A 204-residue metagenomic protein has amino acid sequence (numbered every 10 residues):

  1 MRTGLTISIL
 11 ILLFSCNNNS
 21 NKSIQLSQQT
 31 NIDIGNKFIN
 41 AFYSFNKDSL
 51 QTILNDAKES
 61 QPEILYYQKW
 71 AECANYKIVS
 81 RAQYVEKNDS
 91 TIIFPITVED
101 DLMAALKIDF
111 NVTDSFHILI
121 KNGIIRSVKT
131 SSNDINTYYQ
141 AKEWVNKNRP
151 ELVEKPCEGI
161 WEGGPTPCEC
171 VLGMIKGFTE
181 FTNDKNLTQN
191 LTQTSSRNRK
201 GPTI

Functional and structural regions predicted by a protein language model:
G4-F14: Sec-dependent N-terminal signal peptides
C16-N40, S44, N198-T203: Short, low-complexity N-terminal intrinsically disordered segments enriched in polar/charged residues
Q28-I32, S60, V171: Solvent-exposed, acidic/flexible segments
F38-E59: Short, well-ordered alpha-helical segments enriched in acidic and aromatic residues
Q68-H117, Q193-I204: Surface-exposed, charged secondary-structure patches
P95-K155: Exposed beta-sheet edge and beta->alpha loop/turn motif
V128-I204: Low-complexity, intrinsically disordered terminal/linker segments enriched in charged and Gly/Pro repeats
